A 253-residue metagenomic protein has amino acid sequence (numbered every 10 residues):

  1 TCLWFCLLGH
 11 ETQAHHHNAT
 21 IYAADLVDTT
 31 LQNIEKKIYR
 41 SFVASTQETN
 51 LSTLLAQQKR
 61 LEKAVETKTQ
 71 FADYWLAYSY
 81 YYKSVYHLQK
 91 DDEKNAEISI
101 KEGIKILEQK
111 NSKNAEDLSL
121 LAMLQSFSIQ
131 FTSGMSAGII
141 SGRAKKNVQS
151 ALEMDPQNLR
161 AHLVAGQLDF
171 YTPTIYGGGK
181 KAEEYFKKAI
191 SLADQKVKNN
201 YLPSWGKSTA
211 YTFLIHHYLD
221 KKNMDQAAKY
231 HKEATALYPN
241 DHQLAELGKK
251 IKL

Functional and structural regions predicted by a protein language model:
E11-V85: N-terminal leader/linker segments that initiate helical-solenoid repeat arrays
S41-T46, Y82-D92, A122, F127-S136 (+3 more regions): Short coil/turn linking the two alpha-helices of tandem helical-hairpin repeats
S45-R60, E93-K105, A137-K145, G178-L192: Helix-turn-helix repeat elements of alpha-solenoid scaffolds
T69-F71, N114-D117, N158, K196 (+2 more regions): Residue-level recognition of tetratricopeptide repeat
K198-L253: Terminal, low-structured helical/coil segments at or just beyond the last alpha-helical repeat
